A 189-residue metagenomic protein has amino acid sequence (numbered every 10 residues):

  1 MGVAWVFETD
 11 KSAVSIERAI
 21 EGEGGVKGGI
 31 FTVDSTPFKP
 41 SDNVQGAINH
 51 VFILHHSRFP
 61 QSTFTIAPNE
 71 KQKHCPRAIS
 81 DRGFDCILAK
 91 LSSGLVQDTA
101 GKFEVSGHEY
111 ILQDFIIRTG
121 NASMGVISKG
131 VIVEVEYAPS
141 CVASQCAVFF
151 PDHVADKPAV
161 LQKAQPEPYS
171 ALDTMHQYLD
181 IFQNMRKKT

Functional and structural regions predicted by a protein language model:
M1-D10, V14-L88, I116-Y137: Polyanion/phosphate-binding surface patch
T9, S80, A164-M175: Intrinsic-disorder-associated interaction segments
A19, K90, Q145, F149 (+2 more regions): Residues that form generic nucleotide/phosphate-binding pockets
D34-P40, P158-P166: Short proline/glycine- and acidic-rich turn/helix-capping motifs at secondary-structure junctions
P76-Q113: Surface-exposed, low-hydrophobicity interaction/linker segments
S140-K163: Mixed-charge, glycine-accented linear interaction segment located at domain edges/termini
S170-T189: C-terminal helix/juxtamembrane-tail motif
